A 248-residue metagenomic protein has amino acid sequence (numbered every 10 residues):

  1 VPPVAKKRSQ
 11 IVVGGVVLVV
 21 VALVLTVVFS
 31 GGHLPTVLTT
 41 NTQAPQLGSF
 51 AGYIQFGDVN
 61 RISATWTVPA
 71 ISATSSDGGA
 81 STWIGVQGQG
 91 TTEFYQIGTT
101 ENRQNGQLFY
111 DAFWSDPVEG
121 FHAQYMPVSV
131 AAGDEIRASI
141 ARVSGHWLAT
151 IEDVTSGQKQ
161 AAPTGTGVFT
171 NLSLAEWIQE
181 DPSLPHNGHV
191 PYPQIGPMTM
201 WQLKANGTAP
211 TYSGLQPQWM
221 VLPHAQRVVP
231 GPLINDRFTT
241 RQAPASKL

Functional and structural regions predicted by a protein language model:
P3-L18: N-terminal Sec-pathway targeting helices
V20-S30: Hydrophobic alpha-helical membrane-insertion segments, chiefly the h-region of N-terminal signal peptides
V28-L248: Exposed, interaction-prone regions of secreted/extracellular proteins
